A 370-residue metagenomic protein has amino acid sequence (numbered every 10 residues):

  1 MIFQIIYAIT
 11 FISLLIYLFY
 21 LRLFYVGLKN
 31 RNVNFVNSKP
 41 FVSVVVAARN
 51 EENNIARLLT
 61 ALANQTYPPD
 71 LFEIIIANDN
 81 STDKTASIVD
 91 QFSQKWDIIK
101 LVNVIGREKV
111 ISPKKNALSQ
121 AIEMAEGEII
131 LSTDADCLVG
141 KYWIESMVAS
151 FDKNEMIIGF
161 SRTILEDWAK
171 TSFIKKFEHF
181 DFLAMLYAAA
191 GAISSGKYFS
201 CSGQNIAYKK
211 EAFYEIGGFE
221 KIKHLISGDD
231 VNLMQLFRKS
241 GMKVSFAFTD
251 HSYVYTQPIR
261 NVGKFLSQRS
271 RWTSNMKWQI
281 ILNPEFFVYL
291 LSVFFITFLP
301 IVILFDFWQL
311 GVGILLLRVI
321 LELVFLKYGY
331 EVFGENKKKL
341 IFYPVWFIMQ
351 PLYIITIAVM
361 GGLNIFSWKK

Functional and structural regions predicted by a protein language model:
M1-S38, L326: N-terminal membrane-anchoring/stem segments of glycan-assembly enzymes
V36, L290-I365: Membrane-embedded multi-pass helical conduit in multi-pass membrane proteins, especially envelope-biosynthetic
P40-S43, E73, N232: Cell-envelope/extracellular polymer assembly enzymes that use nucleotide-activated donors
T60-L71: Short, acidic, metal-binding catalytic loop of nucleotide-sugar glycosyltransferases
N78-I88, G106, C137: A conserved acidic beta->alpha catalytic loop
K84, D134-A149: Acidic donor-binding/catalytic loop of UDP-sugar-dependent glycosyltransferases, especially processive GT2
I130: Short aromatic/hydrophobic "clamp" motif used to bind/position activated sugar donors
M156-L186, E211-Y214, F219-N283: Catalytic donor/gating beta->alpha subdomain of glycosyltransferases that bind UDP-sugars
